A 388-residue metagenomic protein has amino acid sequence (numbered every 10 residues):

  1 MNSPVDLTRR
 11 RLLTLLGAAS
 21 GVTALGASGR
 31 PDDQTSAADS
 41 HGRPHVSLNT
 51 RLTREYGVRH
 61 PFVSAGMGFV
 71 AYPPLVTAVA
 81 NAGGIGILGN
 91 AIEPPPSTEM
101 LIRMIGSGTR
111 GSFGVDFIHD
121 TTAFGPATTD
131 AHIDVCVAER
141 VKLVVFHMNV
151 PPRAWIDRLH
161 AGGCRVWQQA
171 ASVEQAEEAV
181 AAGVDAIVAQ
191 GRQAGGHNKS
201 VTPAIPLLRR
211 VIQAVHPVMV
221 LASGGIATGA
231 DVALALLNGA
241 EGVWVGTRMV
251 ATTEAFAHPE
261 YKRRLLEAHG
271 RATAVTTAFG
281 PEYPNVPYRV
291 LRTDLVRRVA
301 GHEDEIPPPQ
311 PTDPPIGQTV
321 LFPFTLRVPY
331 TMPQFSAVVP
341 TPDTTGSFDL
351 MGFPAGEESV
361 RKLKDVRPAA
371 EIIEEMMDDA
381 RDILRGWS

Functional and structural regions predicted by a protein language model:
N2-A19: N-terminal secretory signal peptides and thylakoid transit peptides that target proteins across membranes
G17-S28: Secretory targeting and sorting signals
G26-V46: C-terminal segment of N-terminal export signals and the immediately downstream linker at the start of the mature
D39-M219: Active-site entrance/lid segments in N-terminal catalytic domains of soluble metabolic enzymes
M67, G225-I226: Active-site metal-binding loops of divalent metal-dependent hydrolases
A194-H197, T202-M219, A227-S388: Conserved active-site-proximal phosphate/metal-binding subdomains
